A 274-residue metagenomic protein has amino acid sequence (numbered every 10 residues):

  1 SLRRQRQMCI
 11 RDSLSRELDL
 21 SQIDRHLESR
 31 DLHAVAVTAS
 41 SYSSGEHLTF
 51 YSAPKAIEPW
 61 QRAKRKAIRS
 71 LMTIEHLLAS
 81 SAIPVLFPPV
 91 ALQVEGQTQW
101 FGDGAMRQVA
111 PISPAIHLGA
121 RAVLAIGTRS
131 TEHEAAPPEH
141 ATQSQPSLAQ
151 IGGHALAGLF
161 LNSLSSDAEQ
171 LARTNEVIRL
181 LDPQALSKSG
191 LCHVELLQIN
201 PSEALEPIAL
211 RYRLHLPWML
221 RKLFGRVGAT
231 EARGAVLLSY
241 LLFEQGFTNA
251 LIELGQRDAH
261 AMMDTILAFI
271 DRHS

Functional and structural regions predicted by a protein language model:
S1-I10: Single conserved hydrophobic/aromatic residue that forms the stacking wall/gate of nucleotide- or nucleobase-binding
R6, H33-V35, V194: Change "...and in nucleic-acid phosphodiester-cleaving endonucleases..." to "...and in nucleic-acid processing enzymes
D12-S21: Conserved active-site "lid/cap" helical segment
S13-L14, I178-S274: C-terminal helical/tail subdomains of lipid-metabolizing enzymes
E17, S80, L118, I126 (+3 more regions): Change "in soluble alpha/beta enzymes" to "in soluble alpha/beta proteins
S21-Q22, R107-I112, V177-L186: Glycine-rich, charged/polar anion/phosphate-binding loops that engage phosphate groups from diverse ligands
E28-R121, A125-I126, T131-A155, R233-L242: Active-site gating loop/helix substructures
P137-V177, M219: Acidic, Ser/Thr-rich peripheral helices and adjacent loops at domain boundaries
